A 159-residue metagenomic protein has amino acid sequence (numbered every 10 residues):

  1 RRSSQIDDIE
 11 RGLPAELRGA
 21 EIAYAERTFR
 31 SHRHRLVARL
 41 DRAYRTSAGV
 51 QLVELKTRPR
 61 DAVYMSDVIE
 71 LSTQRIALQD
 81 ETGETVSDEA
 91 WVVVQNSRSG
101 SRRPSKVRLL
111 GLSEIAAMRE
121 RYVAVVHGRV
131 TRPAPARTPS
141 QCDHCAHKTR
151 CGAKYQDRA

Functional and structural regions predicted by a protein language model:
R1-E26: Acidic-basic catalytic patches of nuclease active cores, encompassing PD-(D/E)XK and other metal-cofactor nuclease
I22-V37, R45, D80-A159: Metal-dependent nuclease catalytic regions and adjoining charged, substrate-binding loops involved in nucleic-acid end
L36-D61, L71-I76: Conserved catalytic cores of phosphodiester-cleaving nucleases, focusing on short active-site segments
D61-A62, P133: Short, polar/flexible loop-turn hinges at active-site or ligand-entry regions and domain interfaces
A62-I69, L110: Short alpha-helix boundary/capping segments
V68-S72, A116: Short, well-ordered alpha-helical segments
